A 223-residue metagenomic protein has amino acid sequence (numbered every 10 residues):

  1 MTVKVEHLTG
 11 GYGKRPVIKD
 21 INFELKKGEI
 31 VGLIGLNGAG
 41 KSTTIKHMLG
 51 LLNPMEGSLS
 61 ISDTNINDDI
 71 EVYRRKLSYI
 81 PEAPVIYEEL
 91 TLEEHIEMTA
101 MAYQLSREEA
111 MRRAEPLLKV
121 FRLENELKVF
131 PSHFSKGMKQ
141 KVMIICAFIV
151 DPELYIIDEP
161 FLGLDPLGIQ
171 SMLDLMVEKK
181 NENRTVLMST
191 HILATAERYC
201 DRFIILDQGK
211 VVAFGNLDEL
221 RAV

Functional and structural regions predicted by a protein language model:
G57-D68, V72-Y73: Conserved ABC transporter NBD signature motif
E97, M101, E108-E126: Conserved ABC ATPase "signature" region
F130-G137: Conserved ABC ATPase signature
Y155-E159: Catalytic Walker B motif of ABC-type/P-loop ATPase nucleotide-binding domains
F214-G215: ABC ATPase "signature
